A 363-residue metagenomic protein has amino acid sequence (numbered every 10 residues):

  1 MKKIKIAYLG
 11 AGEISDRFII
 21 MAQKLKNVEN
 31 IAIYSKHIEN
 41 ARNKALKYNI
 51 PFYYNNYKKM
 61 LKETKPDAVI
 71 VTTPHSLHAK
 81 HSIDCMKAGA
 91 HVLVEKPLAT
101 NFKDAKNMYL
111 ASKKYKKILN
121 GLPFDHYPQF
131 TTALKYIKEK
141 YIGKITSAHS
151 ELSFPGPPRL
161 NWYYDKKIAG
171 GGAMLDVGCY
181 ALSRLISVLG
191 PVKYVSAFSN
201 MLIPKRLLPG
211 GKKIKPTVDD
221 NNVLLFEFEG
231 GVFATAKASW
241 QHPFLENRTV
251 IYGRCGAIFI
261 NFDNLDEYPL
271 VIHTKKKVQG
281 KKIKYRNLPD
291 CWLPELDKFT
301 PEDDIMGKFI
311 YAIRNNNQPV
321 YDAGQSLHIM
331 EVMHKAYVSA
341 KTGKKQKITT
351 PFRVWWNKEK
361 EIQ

Functional and structural regions predicted by a protein language model:
M1-Y48: N-terminal Rossmann-like dinucleotide-binding module
K3, Q23, K59, A68-V71 (+2 more regions): C-terminal helix-rich "cap/oligomerization" subdomain common to oxidoreductases
I50-P51, A88-A90, K114-K117, V232-F233: A short helix->loop->beta-strand "cap" motif at the edges of active sites that frequently abuts
F52-L110: Beta-loop-alpha module in the N-terminal Rossmann-like domain of NAD(P)-dependent dehydrogenases, especially those
Y54, V94, L119-N120, I260: Hydrophobic residues in well-ordered beta-strands that form the structural core
A105-F124, G143-A148: Rossmann-fold dehydrogenase core element
F124-K215, G343: Predominantly a Rossmann-like dinucleotide-binding segment in NAD(P)-dependent oxidoreductases
P204, L208-P209, I214-K215, V223 (+4 more regions): C-terminal glycine/acidic-rich active-site capping loop/insertion
